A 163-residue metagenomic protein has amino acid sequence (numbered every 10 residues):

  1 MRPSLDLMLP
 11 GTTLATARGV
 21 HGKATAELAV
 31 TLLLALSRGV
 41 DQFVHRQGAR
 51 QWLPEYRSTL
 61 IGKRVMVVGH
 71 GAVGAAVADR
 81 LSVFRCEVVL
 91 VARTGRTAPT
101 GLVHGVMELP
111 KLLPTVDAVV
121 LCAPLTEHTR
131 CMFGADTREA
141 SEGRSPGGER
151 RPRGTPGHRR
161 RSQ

Functional and structural regions predicted by a protein language model:
M1, G19-G22, T94, L112 (+1 more regions): Short, acidic/turn-prone active-site loops that include or flank metal/cofactor- and phosphate-binding residues
M1-P3, E139-Q163: ADP-ribose/adenylate-binding Rossmann-like module
M1-V44: Phosphate/diphosphate ligand-binding glycine-rich loop within oxidoreductases
T13, G39, E87, V103 (+1 more regions): Residue-level detector of anion-binding/catalytic polar loops
R46-L53: A short, charged, Gly/Pro-tolerant segment at domain boundaries
E55-G143: Rossmann-like dinucleotide/phosphate-binding beta-alpha-beta segment
